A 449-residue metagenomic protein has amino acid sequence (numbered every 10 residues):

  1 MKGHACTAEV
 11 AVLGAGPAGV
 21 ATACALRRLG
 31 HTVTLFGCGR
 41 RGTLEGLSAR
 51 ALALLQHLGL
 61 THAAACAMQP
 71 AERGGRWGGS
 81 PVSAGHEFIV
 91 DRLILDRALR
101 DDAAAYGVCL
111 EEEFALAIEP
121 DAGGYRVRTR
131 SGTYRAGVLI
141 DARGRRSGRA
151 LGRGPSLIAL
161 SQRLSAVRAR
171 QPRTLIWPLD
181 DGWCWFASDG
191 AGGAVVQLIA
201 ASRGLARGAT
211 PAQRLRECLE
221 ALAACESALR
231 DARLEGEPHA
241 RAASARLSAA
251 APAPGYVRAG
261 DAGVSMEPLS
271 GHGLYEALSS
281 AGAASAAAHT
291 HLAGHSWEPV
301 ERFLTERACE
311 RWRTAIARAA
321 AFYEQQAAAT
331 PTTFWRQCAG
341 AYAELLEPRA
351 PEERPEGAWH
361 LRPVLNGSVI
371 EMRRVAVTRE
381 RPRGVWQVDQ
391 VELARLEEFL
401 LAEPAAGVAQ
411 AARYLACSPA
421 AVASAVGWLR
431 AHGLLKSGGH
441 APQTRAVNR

Functional and structural regions predicted by a protein language model:
K2-A18: Beta1/beta-strand and adjacent pyrophosphate-binding region of the FAD-binding site in flavoprotein oxidoreductases
A15, R27-E45: Glycine-rich FAD pyrophosphate-binding loop
C38-L58: Conserved N-terminal glycine-rich FAD pyrophosphate-binding loop of Rossmann-like flavoproteins
L52-R100: A conserved beta-strand/loop capping segment in the N-terminal third of enzymes that catalyze redox or closely related
A104-R230, L247, V264: Predominantly flavin-linked oxidoreductase catalytic cores and closely associated redox partners
A117, P155, A206-A286, T290-A328: FAD/FMN-dependent oxidoreductases across multiple families
H289-R373: C-terminal helical "tail/cap" subdomain of flavin- and related membrane-associated enzymes
Q337-L400, A423, G427, S437-R449: Acidic, low-complexity/disordered tracts enriched in E/D and polar residues
